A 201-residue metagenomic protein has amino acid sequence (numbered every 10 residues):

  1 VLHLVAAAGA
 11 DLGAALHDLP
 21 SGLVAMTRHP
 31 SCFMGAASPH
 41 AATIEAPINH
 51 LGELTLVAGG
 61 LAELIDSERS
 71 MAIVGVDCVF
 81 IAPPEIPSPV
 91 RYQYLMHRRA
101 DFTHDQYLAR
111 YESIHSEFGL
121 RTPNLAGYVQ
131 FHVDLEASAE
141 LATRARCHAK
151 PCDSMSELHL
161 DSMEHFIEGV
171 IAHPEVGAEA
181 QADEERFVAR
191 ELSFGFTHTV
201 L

Functional and structural regions predicted by a protein language model:
V1-L201: Macromolecular interaction modules
